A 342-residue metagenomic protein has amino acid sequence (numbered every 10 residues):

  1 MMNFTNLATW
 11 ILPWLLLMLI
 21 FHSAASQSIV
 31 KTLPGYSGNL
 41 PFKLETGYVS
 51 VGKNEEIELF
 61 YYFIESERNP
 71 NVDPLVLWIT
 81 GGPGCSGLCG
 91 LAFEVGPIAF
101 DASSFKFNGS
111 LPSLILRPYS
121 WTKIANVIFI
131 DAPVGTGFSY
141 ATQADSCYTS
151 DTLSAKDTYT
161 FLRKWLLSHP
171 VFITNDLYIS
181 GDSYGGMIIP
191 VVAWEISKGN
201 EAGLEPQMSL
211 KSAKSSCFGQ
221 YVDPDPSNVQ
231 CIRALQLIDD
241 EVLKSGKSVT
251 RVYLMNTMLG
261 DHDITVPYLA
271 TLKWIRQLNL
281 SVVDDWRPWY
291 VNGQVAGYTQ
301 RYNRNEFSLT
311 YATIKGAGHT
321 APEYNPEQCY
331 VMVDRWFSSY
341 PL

Functional and structural regions predicted by a protein language model:
M1-L342: Terminal and linker regions of secretory-pathway proteins
